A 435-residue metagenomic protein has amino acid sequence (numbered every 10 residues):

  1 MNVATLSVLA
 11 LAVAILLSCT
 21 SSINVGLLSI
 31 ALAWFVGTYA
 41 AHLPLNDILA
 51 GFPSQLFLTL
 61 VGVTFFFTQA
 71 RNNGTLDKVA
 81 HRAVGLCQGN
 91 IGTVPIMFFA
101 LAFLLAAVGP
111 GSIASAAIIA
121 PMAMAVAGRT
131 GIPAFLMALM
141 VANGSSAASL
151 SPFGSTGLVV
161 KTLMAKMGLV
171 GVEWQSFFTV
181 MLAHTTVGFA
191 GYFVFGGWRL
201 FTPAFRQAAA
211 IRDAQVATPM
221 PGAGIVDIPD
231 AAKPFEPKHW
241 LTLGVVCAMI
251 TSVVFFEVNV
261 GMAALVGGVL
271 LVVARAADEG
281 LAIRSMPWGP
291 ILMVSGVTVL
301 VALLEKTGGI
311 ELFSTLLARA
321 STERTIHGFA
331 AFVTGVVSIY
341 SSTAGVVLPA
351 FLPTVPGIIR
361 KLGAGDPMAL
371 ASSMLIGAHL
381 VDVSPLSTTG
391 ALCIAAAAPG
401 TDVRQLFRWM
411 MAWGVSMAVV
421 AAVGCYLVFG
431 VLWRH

Functional and structural regions predicted by a protein language model:
N2-Q88, A248-S321: Hydrophobic transmembrane alpha-helices of multi-pass solute/ion transporters
A4-L9, L27, G92-A100, A114-I118 (+8 more regions): Hydrophobic alpha-helical transmembrane segments
A10, H184-D278, A396, D402 (+1 more regions): Long, contiguous bundles of hydrophobic transmembrane helices that form the permeation core of multi-pass
A14-I23, L101-G111, A142-L150, S252-F256 (+2 more regions): Transmembrane alpha-helix interface/packing and boundary motifs in multi-pass membrane proteins, characterized by
A33, D77-H81, I113-V126, A138-V141 (+5 more regions): Re-entrant/interfacial helical elements at transmembrane boundaries that shape and gate the permeation pathway
G89-M124, F135-A138, A320-L375: Hydrophobic alpha-helical transmembrane segments of multi-pass integral membrane proteins, predominantly secondary
F99, F103, M122, V141-A148 (+6 more regions): Transmembrane helix-bundle signature of multi-pass membrane transporters/permeases
V126-A214, D366, G390-F429, H435: Membrane-core helix-loop-helix motifs of multi-pass transport proteins
